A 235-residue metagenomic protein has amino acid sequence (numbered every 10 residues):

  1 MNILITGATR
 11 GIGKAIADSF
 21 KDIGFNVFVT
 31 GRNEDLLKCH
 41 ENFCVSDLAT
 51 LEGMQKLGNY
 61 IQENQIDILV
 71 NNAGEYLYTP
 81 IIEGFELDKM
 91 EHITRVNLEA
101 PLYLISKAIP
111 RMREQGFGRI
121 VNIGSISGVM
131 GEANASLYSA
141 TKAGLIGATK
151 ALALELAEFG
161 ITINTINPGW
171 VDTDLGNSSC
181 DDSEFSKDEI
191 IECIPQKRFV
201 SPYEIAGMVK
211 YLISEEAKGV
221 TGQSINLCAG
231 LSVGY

Functional and structural regions predicted by a protein language model:
T9-R10: Conserved glycine-rich cofactor-binding loop
N59, Y76-E91, N134-L137, N177 (+1 more regions): Conserved mid-core segment of classical short-chain dehydrogenase/reductases
I82-E83, M130-S136, E158, K197 (+1 more regions): Active-site loop immediately N-terminal to the catalytic Tyr-X3-Lys motif of short-chain dehydrogenase/reductase
E86-Y103, F117, V121, L145 (+1 more regions): Catalytic Tyr-X3-Lys loop
I105, T141, T149: Active-site helix of classical SDR
P110, L154-E158, K218: Alpha-helical segment proximal to the catalytic Tyr-Lys
S125: Residue(s) in the substrate-gating loop at a strand-loop-helix junction that position the organic substrate next
M130, K210, T221-Y235: Short C-terminal tail/terminal secondary-structure segment of NAD(P)H-dependent dehydrogenase/reductase domains
